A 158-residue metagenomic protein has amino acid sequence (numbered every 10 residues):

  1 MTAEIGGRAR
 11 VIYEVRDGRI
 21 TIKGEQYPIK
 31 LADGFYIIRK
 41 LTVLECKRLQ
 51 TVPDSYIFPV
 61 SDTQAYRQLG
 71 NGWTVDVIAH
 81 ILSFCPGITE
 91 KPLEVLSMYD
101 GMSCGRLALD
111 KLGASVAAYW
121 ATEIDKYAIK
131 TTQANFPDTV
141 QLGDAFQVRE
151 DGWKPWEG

Functional and structural regions predicted by a protein language model:
M1-G158: Conserved active-site and SAM-binding loop architecture of S-adenosyl-L-methionine-dependent nucleic-acid
